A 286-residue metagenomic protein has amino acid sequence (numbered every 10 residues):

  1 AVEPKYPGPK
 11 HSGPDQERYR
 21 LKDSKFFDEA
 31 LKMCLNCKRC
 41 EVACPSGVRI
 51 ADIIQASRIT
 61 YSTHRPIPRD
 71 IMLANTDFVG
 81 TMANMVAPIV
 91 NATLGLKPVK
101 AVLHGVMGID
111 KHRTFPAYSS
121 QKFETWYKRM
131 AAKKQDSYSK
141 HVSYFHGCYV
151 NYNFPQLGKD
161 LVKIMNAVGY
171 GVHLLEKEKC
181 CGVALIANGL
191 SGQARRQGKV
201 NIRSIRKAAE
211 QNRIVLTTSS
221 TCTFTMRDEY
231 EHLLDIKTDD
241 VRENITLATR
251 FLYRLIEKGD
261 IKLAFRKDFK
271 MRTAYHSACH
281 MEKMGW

Functional and structural regions predicted by a protein language model:
A1, S24-V48, V79-A83, Y152 (+1 more regions): Cysteine-centered iron-sulfur cluster-binding motifs in ferredoxin-type domains/subunits of redox enzymes
A1-E29, G47-A74: Non-heme iron-sulfur electron-transfer modules
E17, A43, A184: Short, flexible active-site loop motifs that bind/organize anionic cofactors or intermediates
I50-W286: Iron-sulfur cluster-binding electron-transfer modules in prokaryotic oxidoreductases
